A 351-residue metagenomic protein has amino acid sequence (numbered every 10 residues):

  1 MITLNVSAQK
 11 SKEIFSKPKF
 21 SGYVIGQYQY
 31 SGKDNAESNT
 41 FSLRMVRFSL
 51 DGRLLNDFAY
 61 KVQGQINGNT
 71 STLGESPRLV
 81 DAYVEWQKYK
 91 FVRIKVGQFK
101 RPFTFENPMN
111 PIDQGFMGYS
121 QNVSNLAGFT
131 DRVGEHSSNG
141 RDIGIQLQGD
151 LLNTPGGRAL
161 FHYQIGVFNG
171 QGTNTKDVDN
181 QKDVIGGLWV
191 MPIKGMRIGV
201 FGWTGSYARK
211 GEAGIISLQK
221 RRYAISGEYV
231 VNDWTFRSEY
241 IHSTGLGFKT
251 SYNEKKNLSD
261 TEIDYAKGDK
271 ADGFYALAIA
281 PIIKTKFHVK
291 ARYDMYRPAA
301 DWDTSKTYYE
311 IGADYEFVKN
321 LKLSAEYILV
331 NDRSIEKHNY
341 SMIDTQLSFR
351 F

Functional and structural regions predicted by a protein language model:
M1-K12: Bacterial Sec-dependent N-terminal signal peptides
S11-S31, N35-G170, V178-I185, W189-I198 (+3 more regions): Outer membrane beta-barrel
G26, R101, N174, W203 (+1 more regions): Short, electropositive, low-hydrophobicity segments enriched in small/polar residues
K33-A36, L55, Y83-Q87, Q98 (+3 more regions): Outer-membrane beta-barrel pore domains
G134, T175, Y265: Charge-dense, low-complexity intrinsically disordered segments
N169-N174, R209-A213: Surface-exposed cleft-lining segments at the edges of enzyme active sites
